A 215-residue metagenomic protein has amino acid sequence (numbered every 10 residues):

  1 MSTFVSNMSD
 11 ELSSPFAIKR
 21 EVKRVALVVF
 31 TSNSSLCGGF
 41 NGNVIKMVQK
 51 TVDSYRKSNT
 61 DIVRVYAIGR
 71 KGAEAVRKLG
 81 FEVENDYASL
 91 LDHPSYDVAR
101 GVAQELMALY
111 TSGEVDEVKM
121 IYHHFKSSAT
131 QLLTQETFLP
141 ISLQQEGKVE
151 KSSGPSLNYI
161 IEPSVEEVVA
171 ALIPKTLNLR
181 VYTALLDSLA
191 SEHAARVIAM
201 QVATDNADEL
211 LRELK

Functional and structural regions predicted by a protein language model:
M1-K215: C-terminal beta-strand-loop-alpha-helix "lid" module of Rossmann-like NAD(P)-dependent dehydrogenases
